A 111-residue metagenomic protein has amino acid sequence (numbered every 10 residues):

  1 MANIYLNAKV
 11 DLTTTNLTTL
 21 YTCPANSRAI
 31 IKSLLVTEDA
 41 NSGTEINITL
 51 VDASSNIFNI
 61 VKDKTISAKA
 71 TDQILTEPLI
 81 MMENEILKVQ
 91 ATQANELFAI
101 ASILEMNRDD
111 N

Functional and structural regions predicted by a protein language model:
M1-A29, S33, Q90-N111: C-terminal interaction-tip segments
T19, T44, F58-K62, D72 (+1 more regions): Short beta-strand segments
S27-K32, T44-I46, E83-E85: A generic structural signal for short beta-strands and their flanking turns/coil linkers
L35, N47-T49, K88: Residue-level detector of beta-strand face positions
V36-N41, T92: Short solvent-exposed strand-capping/beta-turn motif centered on an Asx-Ser/Thr pair
N47-V51, I100-S102: Beta-strand signatures of extracellular beta-sandwich domains
D52-I86: Intrinsically disordered, low-complexity Pro/Gly/Ser/Thr-rich segments with frequent PxxP/GP/PP motifs and embedded
